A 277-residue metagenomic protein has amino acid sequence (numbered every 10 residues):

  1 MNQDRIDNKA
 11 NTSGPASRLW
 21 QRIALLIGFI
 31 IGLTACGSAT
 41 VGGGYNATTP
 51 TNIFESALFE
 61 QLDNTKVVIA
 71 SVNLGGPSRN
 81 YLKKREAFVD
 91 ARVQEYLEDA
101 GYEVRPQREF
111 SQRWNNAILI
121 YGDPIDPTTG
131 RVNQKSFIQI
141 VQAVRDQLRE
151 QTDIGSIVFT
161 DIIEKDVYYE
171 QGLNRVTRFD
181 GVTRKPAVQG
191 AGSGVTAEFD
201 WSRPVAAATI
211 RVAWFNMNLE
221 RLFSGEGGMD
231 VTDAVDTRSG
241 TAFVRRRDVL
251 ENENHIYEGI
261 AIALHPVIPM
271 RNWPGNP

Functional and structural regions predicted by a protein language model:
D4-A24: Bacterial N-terminal signal peptides that target proteins for export
A10, T34-A35: N-terminal regions of proteins, emphasizing targeting and processing segments when present
A24-T34: Bacterial N-terminal signal peptides
G37-T65, T152, E164-P277: C-terminal/domain-edge helix-coil "capping" segments
D63-R79, V244: Acidic/histidine-rich, surface-exposed loop or edge segments in extracytoplasmic proteins
K66-V72, I157-D161, R211-A213: Soluble periplasmic/extracytoplasmic beta-strand elements of cell-envelope proteins
G76-V167, F215, L219-R221: N-terminal segment of the mature soluble domain
